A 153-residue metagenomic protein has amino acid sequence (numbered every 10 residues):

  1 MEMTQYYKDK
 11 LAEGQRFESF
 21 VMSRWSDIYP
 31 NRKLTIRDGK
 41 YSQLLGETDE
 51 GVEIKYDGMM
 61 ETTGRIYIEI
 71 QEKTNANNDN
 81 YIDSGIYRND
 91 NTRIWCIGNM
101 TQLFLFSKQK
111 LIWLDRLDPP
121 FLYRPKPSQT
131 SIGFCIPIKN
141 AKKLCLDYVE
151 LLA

Functional and structural regions predicted by a protein language model:
M1-A153: Nucleic-acid endonuclease domains
